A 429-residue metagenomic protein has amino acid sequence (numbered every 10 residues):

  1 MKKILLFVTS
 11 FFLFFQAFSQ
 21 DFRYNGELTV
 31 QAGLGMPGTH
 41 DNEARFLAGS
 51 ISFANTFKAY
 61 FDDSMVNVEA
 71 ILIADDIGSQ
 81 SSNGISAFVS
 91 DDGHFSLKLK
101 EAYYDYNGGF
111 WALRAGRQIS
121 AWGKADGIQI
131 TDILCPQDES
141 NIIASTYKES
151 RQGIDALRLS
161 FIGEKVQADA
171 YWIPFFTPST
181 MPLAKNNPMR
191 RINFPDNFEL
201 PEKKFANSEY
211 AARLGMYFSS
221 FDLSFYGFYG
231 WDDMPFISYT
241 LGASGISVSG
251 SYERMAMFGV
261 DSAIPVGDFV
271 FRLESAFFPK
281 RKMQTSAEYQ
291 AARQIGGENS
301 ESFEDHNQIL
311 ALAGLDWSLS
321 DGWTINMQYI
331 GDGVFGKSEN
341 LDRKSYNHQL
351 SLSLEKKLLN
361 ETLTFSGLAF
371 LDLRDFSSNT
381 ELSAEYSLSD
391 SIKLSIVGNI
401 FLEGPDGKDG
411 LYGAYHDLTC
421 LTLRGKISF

Functional and structural regions predicted by a protein language model:
Q20-P37, S64-V68: Transmembrane beta-strand segments of Gram-negative outer membrane beta-barrel proteins
F22, F57-F61, D105-G108, R117 (+10 more regions): Residue-level signature of outer-membrane beta-barrel architecture
V30-G38, A70-L72, K100, F277-F278 (+3 more regions): Transmembrane beta-strand segments that form the barrel wall of outer-membrane beta-barrel proteins
R45-I51, F95-K100, G109, R151-D155 (+8 more regions): Residues that define the transmembrane beta-barrel architecture of outer-membrane proteins
K58-N187, M216-S219, E403: Outer membrane beta-barrel
D63-N67, W111-L113, K165-A168, S220-L223 (+4 more regions): Repeated loop/turn-to-beta-strand initiation elements of outer-membrane beta-barrel proteins
G230, A263-F370: Detector for outer-membrane/organellar transmembrane beta-barrel domains, recognizing the amphipathic beta-strand
L354, I400, Y415-F429: Outer-membrane beta-barrel "beta-signal"
